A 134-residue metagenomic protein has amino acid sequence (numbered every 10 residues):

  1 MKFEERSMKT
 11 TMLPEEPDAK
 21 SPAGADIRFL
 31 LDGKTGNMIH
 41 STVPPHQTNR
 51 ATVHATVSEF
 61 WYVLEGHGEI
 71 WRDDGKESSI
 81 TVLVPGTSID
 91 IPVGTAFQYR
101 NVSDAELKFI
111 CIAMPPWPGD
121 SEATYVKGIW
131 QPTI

Functional and structural regions predicted by a protein language model:
M1-N37, R50-A51, T124-I134: A short, N-terminal "cap"/entry segment at the start of jelly-roll beta-barrel domains of the cupin/DSBH fold
I39-H40, I70-R72, F109: Short hydrophobic/aromatic-rich beta-strand segments that constitute the beta-sheet cores of beta-sandwich/beta-barrel
I39-T56: Conserved short histidine dyad/triad with adjacent acidic residue
T48-R50, E69, I89, V93-Y99: Histidine-centered metal-chelating micro-motifs
T56-S58, Y62-E69, D73-D74: Glycine- and acidic-residue-biased ligand/ion/polar-headgroup-sensing regions
G75-V93: Short acidic-glycine-tyrosine-enriched beta hairpin
P85, V93-D120: Ligand-binding loop in jelly-roll beta-barrel domains
